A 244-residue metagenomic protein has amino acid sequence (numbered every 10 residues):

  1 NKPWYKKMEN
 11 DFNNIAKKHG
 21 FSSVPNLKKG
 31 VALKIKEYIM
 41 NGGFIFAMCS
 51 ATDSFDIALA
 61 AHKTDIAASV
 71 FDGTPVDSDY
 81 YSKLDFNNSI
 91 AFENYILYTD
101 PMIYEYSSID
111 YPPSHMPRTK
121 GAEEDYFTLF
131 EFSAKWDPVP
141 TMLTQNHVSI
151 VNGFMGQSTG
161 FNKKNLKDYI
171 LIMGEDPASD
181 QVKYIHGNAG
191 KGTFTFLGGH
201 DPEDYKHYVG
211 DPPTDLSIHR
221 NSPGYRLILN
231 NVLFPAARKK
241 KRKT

Functional and structural regions predicted by a protein language model:
N1-M8, A58, G190-G198: Conserved long hydrophobic alpha-helices within structured protein cores
N1-S54, N231: Short alpha-beta junction capping motif
A16, I39-M40, D77-D79, V209-D215: Flexible glycine/proline-enriched surface loops and loop-helix/loop-strand junctions
H19, S23, K36, G43-A47 (+4 more regions): Conserved aromatic-histidine-acidic binding/catalytic patches
K34-I35, F71, T159-G160, V182-I185: Generic recognition of flexible, low-complexity loop/linker segments
M48-I170: An acidic, glycine-rich "communication" segment
K163-T244: Extracellular ligand-binding/catalytic regions of CAZymes and related secreted enzymes and adhesion modules
